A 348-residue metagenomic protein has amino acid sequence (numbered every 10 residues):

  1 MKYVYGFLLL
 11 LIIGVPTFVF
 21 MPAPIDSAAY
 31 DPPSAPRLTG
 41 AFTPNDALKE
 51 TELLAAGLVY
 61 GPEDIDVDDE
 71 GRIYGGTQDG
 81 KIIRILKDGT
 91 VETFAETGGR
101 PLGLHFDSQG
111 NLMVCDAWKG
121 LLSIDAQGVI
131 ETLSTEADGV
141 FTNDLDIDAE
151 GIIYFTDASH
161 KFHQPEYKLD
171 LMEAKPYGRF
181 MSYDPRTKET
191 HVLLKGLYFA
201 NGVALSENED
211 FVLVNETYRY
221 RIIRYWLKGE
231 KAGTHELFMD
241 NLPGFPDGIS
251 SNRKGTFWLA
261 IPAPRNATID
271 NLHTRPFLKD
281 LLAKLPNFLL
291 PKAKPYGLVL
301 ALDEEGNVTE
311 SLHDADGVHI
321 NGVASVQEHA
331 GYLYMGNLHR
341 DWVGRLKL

Functional and structural regions predicted by a protein language model:
M1-L348: Sequence-structural signature of mature extracellular/luminal beta-sheet repeat domains, prominently beta-propellers
